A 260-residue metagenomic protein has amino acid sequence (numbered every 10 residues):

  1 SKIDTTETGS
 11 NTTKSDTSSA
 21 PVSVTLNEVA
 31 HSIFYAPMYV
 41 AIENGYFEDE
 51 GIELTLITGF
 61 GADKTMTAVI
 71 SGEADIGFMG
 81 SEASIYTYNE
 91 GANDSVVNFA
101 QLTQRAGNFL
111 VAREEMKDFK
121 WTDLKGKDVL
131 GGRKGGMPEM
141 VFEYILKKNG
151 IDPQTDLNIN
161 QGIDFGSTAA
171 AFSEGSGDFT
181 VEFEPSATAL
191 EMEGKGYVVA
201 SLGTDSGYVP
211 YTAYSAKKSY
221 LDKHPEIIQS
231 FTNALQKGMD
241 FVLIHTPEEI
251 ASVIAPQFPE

Functional and structural regions predicted by a protein language model:
S1, G51, Y211-T212: Functionally engaged cysteine thiol sites
S1-S19: Short, low-complexity, disordered segments immediately C-terminal to signal peptides in bacterial exported proteins
K14-G162, A171, D178-P185, K195 (+2 more regions): Short, glycine-/small- and polar/acidic-enriched structural segments that line small-molecule recognition paths
E114, G166-F258: Pocket-lining segment of extracytoplasmic ligand-binding domains
